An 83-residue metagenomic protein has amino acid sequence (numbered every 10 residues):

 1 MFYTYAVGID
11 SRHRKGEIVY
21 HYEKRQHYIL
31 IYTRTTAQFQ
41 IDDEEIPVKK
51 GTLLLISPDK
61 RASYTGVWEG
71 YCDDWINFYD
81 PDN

Functional and structural regions predicted by a protein language model:
M1-Y3: A short, N-terminal "cap"/entry segment at the start of jelly-roll beta-barrel domains of the cupin/DSBH fold
Y5-N83: N-terminal regulatory/effector-sensing and dimerization cores that precede helix-turn-helix DNA-binding domains
